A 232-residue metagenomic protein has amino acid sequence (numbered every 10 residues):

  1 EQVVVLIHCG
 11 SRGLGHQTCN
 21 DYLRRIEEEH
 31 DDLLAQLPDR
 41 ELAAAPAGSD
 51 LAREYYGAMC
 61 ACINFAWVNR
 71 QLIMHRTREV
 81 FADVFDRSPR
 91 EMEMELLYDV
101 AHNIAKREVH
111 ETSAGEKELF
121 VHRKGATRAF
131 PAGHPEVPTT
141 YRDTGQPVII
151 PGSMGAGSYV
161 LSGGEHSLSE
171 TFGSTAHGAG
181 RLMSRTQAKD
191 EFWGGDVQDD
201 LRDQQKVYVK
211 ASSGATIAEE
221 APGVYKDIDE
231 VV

Functional and structural regions predicted by a protein language model:
E1-V232: Domain-length cofactor-binding catalytic modules of enzymes
